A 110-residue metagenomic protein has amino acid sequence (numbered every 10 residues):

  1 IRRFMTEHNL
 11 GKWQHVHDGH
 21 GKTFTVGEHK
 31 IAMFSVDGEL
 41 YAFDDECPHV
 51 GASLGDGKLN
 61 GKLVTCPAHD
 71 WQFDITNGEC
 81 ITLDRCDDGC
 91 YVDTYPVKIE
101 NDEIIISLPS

Functional and structural regions predicted by a protein language model:
R2-G61, E79, Y91-S110: N-terminal pre-ligand scaffold of iron-sulfur
M33, Q72-F73: Hydrophobic beta-strand positions
C47, C66-H69: Short cysteine clusters
A52, W71-Q72: Flexible, glycine-rich terminal cap/loop adjacent to redox cofactors in electron-transfer oxidoreductases
G61-P67, C80-G89: Short cysteine/histidine-rich metal-coordination sites, predominantly Zn2+-binding motifs
